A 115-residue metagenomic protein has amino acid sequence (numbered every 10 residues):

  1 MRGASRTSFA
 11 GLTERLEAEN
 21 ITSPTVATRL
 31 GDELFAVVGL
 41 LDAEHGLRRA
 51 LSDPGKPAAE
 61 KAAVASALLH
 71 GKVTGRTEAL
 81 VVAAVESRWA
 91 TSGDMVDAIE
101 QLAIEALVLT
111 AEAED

Functional and structural regions predicted by a protein language model:
M1-D115: Elongated, mostly alpha-helical coiled-coil "stalk/stator" tethers of large membrane protein machines
